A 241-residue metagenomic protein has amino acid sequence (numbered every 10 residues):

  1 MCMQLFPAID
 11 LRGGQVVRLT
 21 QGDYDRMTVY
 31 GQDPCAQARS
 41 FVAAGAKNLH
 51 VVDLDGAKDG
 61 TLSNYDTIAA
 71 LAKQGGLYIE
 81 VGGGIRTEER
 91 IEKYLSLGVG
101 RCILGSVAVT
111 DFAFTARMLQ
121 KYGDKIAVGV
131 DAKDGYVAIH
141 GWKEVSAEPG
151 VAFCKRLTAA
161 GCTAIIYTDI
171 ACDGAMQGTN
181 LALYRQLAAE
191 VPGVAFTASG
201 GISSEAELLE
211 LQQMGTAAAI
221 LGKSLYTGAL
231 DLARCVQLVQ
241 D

Functional and structural regions predicted by a protein language model:
D10, F41, L49, Y94 (+4 more regions): Conserved, mostly hydrophobic/aromatic
G13, Q21-D25, E92-L95, V99-D173: Conserved anion-binding
N48-D66, S106, Y167-Q177: Glycine-rich, proline-tolerant flexible connector loops at the mouths of alpha/beta enzymes
H50-D53, E80, I103-L104, A127 (+2 more regions): Conserved beta-strand positions in the central sheet of alpha/beta enzyme cores
D55, G60-Q120: Glycine/small-residue-rich loop that forms an oxyanion/phosphate-binding "nest" at active or ligand-binding sites
L62-A69, K143-A152, Q177-Q186: Charged helix-capping and loop-helix junction motifs
G75, I79-R101, A182-A218: Catalytic cores of alpha/beta
I85, S96-F114, D169-C172, G200-S204 (+1 more regions): Glycine-rich phosphate-binding active-site loops on the catalytic face of alpha/beta enzymes
